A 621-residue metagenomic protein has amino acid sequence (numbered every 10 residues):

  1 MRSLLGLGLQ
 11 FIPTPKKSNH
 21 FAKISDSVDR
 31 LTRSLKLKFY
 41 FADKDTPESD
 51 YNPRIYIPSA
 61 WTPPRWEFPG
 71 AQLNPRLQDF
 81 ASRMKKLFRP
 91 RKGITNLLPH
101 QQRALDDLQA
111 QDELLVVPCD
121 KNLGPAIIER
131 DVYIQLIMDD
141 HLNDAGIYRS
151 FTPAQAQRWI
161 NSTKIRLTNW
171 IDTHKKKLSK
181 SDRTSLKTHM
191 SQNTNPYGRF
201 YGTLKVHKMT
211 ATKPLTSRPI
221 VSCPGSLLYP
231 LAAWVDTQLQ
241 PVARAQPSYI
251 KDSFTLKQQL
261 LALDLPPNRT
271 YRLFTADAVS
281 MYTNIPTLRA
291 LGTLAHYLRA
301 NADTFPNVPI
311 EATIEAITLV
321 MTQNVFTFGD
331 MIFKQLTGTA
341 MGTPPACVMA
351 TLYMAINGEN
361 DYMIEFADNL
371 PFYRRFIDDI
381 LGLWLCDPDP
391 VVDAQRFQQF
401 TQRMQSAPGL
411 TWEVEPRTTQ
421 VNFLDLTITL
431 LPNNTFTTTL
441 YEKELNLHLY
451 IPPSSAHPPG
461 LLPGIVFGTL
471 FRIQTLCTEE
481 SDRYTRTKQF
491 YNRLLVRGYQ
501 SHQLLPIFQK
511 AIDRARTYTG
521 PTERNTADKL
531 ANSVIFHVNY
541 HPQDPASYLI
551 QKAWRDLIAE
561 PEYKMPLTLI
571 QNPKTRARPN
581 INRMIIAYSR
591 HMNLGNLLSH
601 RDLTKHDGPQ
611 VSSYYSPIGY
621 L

Functional and structural regions predicted by a protein language model:
M1-L621: Charged structural interfaces that engage phosphate-rich ligands and support phosphoryl-transfer chemistry
